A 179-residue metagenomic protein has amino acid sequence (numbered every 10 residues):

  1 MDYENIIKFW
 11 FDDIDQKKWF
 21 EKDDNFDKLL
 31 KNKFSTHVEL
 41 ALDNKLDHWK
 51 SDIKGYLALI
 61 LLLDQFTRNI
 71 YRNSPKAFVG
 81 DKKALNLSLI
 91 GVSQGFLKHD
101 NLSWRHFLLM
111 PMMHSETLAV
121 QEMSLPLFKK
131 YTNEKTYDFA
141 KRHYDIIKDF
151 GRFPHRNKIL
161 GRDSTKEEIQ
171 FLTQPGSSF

Functional and structural regions predicted by a protein language model:
M1-N73, F78-F179: Intrinsically disordered, low-complexity activation-like regions
